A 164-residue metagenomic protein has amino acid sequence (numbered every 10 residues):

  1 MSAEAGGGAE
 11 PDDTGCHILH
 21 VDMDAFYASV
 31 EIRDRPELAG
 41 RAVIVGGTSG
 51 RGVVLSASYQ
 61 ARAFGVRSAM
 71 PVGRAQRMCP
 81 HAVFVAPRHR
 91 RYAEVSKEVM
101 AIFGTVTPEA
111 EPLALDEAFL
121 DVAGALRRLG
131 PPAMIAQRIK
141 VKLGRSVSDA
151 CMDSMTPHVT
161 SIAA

Functional and structural regions predicted by a protein language model:
M1-A164: Gly/Gly-Pro- and Ser/Thr-rich, intrinsically disordered tail segments characteristic of DNA damage-repair and tolerance
